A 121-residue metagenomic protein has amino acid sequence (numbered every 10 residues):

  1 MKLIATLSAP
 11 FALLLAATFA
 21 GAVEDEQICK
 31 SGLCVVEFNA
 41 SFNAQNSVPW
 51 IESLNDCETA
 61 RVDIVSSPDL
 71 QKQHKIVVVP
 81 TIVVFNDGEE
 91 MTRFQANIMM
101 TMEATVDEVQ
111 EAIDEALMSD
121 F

Functional and structural regions predicted by a protein language model:
M1-F11: Bacterial N-terminal signal peptides that target proteins for export
F11-A20: Hydrophobic h-region of N-terminal signal peptides that target proteins for export in Gram-negative bacteria
A20-S31, E111-F121: N-terminal leader/targeting and pre-domain segments
V23-A60: Local sequence-structure signature of Cys/Sec-based thiol-disulfide redox active-site neighborhoods
E26, Q73-H74: Short amphipathic alpha-helix with an adjacent loop that forms part of the alpha/beta core around
I64-Q71: N-terminal post-signal-peptidase region of extra-cytosolic proteins
H74-N86: Structural micro-motif
V84-F121: Non-catalytic, surface beta->alpha helical segment in thiol-disulfide oxidoreductase systems
